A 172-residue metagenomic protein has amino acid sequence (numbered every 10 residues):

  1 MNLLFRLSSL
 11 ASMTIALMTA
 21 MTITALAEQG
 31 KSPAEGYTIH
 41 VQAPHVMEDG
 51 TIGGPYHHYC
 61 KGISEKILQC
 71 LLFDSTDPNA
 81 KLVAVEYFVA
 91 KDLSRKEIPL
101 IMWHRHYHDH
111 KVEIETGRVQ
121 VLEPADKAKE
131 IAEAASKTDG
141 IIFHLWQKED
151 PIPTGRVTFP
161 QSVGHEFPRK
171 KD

Functional and structural regions predicted by a protein language model:
M1-S12: Bacterial N-terminal signal peptides that target proteins for export
L4, T22-T24: Jelly-roll (double-stranded beta-helix
A11-T22: Bacterial N-terminal signal peptides
T14-I15, I67-A84: Solvent-exposed, charged interface segments at domain starts and junctions
T24-A25, G53-G54, L100-H104: A composition/secondary-structure signal for short, hydrophobic, low-basic-content segments with alpha-helix propensity
L26-S75: N-terminal secretory signal peptides
T76-P151: An exposed acidic His-Trp-rich patch
I152-D172: Extended, compositionally biased alpha-helical segments that mediate assembly or anchoring
